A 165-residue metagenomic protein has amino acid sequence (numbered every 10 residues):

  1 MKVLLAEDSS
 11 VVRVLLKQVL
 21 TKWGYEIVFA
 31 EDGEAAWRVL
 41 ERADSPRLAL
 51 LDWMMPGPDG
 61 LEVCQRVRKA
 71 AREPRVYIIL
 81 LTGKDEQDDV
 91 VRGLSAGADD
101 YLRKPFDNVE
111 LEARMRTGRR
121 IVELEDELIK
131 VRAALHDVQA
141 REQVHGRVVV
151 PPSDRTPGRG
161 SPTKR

Functional and structural regions predicted by a protein language model:
D8, L102-K104: A Lys-centered signature of the CheY-like receiver
V14-K22: Charged docking surfaces used in two-component/phosphorelay signaling
F29-L48: Acidic, metal-coordinating helix/loop segments flanking the phosphotransfer/catalytic sites of two-component signaling
D44-L48, A71-Y77: His-Asp phosphorelay/catalytic-motif detector in bacterial-type signaling
M55-G57, P74, T82, E86 (+1 more regions): The feature encodes the CheY-like receiver
F106-R119: C-terminal output helix
